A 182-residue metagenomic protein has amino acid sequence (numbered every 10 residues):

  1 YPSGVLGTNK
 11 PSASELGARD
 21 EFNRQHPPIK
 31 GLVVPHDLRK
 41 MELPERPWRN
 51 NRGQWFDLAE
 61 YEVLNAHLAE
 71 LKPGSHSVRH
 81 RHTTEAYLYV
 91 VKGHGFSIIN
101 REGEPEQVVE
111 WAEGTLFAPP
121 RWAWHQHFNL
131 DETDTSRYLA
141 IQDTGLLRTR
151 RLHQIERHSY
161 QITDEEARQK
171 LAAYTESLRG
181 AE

Functional and structural regions predicted by a protein language model:
Y1-V63, E156-R157, E165-E182: A short, N-terminal "cap"/entry segment at the start of jelly-roll beta-barrel domains of the cupin/DSBH fold
N51-R52, H67-H82, R121: Conserved short histidine dyad/triad with adjacent acidic residue
W55-L58, S77-H82, I99, V108-E110 (+1 more regions): Short histidine-centered beta-strand/loop micro-motifs that create catalytic or ligand/metal-coordination sites
K72-P73, T83-E102: Glycine- and acidic-residue-biased ligand/ion/polar-headgroup-sensing regions
H76-V78, F96, T115-H127: Histidine-centered metal-chelating micro-motifs
Y87-Y89, F117-A118, T133-L152: A short hydrophobic beta-strand segment most commonly corresponding to one strand of the jelly-roll/cupin
R101-P120: Short acidic-glycine-tyrosine-enriched beta hairpin
